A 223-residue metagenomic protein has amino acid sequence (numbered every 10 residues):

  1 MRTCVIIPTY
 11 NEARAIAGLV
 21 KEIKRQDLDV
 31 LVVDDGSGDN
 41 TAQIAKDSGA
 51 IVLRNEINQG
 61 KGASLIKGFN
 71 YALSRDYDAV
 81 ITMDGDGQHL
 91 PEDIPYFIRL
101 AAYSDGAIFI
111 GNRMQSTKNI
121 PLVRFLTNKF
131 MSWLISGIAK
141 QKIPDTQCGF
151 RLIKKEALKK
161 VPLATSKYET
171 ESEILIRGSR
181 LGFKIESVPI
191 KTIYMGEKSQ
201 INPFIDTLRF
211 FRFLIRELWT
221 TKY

Functional and structural regions predicted by a protein language model:
R2-C4, D29, E173: Cell-envelope/extracellular polymer assembly enzymes that use nucleotide-activated donors
C4-P8, R54: Short hydrophobic beta-strand elements that form part of the catalytic alpha/beta core underpinning NDP-sugar/donor
T9-R25: Short, well-formed alpha-helical segments that are part of the catalytic scaffolds of diverse glycosyltransferases
R14-G18, D39-S48: Acidic helix N-cap motif at the loop->helix transition within catalytic regions of sugar-transfer enzymes
D34-A42, G87: A conserved acidic beta->alpha catalytic loop
I57-S74, P91-Y168, Y194-W219, Y223: Acceptor/aglycone-binding surface of glycosyltransferases and processive sugar-polymer synthases
Y77-D86: Short beta-strand-to-loop acidic/aromatic patch adjacent to the donor-nucleotide binding site
K142, L163-S166, I176-T192: Catalytic donor-sugar/metal-binding loop of nucleotide-sugar-dependent glycosyltransferases
